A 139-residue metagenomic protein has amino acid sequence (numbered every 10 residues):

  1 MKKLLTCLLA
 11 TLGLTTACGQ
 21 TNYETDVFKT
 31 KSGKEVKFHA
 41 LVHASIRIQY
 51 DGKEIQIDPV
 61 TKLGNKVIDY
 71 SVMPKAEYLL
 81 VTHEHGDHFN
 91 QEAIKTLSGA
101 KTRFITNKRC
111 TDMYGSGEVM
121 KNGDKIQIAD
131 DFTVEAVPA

Functional and structural regions predicted by a protein language model:
M1-L4: Positively charged n-region of N-terminal signal peptides that target proteins for export
T6-T15: Bacterial N-terminal signal peptides
A17-G19: Boundary at the C-terminal end of the N-terminal hydrophobic targeting segment
T21-K34, T106-A139: Metallo-beta-lactamase
Y23-G33, L41, S45-E84, Q91-K95: Pre-active-site segment of Zn-dependent metallo-hydrolases
K62-N65, H85-F89, T111-M113, D124-Q127: Active-site environment of divalent metal-dependent phosphoester hydrolases
V81, T102-R109: Short internal beta-strands
N90-G99, T111: Metal-dependent catalytic neighborhoods of phosphoester/phosphodiester hydrolases
